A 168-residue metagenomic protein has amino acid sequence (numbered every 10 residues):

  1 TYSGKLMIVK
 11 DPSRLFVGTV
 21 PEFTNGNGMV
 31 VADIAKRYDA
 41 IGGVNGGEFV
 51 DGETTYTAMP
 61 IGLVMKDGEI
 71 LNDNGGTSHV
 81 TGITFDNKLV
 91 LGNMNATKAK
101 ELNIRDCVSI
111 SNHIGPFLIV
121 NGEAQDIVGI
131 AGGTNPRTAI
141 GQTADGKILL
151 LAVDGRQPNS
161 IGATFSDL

Functional and structural regions predicted by a protein language model:
T1-G75, H79-V80, K88-L91: Zymogen propeptides
P12, E48-F49, D86, A96 (+2 more regions): Solvent-exposed coil/turn segments that connect beta secondary-structure elements in extracytoplasmic/periplasmic
P12, L102, G133-P136: Short acidic/polar alpha-helix capping motifs at helix-coil junctions
P21-N27, M94-K100, V153-Q157: Short, solvent-exposed aromatic-acidic interface loops
N27-M29, K100-D106, N159-S166: A short, polar/proline- and glycine-enriched secondary-structure boundary/capping micro-motif
A35-R37, N74-G75, T84, A131-T134 (+1 more regions): Extracellular/periplasmic catalytic domains that process cell-envelope and extracellular macromolecules
N74-I127: A substrate-binding/cap region within the structured catalytic cores of diverse enzymes
S111-G115, I119-L168: Domain-core and long-helix interface of multi-subunit machines
